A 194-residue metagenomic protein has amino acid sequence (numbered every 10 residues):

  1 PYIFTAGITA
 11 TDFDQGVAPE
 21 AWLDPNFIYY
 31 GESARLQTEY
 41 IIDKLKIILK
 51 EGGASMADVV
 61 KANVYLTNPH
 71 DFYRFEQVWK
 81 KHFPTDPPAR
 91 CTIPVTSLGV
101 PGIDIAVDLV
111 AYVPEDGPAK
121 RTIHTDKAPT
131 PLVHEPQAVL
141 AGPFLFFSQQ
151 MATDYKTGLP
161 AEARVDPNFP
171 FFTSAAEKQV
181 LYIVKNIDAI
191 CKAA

Functional and structural regions predicted by a protein language model:
P1-D43, I47-K61, L66-A194: N-terminal presequence-like segments and the immediate start of the first folded domain
